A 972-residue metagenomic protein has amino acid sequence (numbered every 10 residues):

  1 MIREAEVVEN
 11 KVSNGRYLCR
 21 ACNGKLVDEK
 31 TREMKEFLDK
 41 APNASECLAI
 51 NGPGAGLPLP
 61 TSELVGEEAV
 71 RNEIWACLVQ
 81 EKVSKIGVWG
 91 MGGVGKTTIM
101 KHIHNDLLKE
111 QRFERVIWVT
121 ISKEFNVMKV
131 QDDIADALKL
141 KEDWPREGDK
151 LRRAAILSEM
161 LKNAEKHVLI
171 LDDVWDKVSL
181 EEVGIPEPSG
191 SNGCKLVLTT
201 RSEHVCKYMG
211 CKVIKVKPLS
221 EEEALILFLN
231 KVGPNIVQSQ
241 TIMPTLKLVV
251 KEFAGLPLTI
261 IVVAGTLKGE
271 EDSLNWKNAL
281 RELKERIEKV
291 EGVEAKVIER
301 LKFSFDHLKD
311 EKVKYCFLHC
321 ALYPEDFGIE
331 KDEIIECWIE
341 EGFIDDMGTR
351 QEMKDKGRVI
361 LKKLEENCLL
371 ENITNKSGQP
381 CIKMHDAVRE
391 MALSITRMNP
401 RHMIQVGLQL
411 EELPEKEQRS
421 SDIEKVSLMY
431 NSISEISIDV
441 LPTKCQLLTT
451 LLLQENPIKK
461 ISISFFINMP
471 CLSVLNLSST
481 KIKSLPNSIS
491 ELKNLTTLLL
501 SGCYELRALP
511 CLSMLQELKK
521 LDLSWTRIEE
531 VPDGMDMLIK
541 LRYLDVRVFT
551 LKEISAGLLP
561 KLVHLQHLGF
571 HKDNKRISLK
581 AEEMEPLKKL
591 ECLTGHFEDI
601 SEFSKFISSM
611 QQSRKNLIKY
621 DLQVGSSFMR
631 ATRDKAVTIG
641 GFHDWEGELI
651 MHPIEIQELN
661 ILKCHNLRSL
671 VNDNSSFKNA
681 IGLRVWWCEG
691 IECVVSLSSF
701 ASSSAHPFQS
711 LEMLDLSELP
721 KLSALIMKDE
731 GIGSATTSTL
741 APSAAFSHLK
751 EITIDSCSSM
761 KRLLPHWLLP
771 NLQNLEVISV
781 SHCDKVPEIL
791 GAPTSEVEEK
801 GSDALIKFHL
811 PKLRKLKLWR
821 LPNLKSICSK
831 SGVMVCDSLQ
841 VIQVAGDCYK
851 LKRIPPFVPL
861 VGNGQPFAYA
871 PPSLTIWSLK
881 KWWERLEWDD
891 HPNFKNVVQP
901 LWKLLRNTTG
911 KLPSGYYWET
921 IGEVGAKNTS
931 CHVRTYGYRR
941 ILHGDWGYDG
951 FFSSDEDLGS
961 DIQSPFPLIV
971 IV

Functional and structural regions predicted by a protein language model:
G15-R16, L26, K162, P188-G190 (+6 more regions): Surface-exposed helical/coil interface segments that assemble multiprotein signaling complexes
E33-V94, T98-L107, Q111, T120 (+5 more regions): N-terminal flanking helix/linker immediately upstream of nucleotide/cofactor-binding cores
N105-R112, L151-E221: A conserved switch/coupling segment of P-loop NTPase cores
V116-F125: A short hydrophobic beta-strand->loop->alpha-helix junction that borders the nucleotide-binding pocket of P-loop NTPases
M128-D136, G193-P244, V262, N278 (+1 more regions): Alpha-helical sensor/transducer elements of the RecA-like P-loop NTPase core
K129-A135, W144-I170, W175, S191 (+3 more regions): Mid-core helix/loop region of P-loop NTP-binding domains shared across ATPases and GTPases
K162, H167, T396-D422, C445-L447 (+4 more regions): Cross-kingdom leucine-rich repeat
E252-V262, V313-K314: The conserved phosphate-sensing helix
